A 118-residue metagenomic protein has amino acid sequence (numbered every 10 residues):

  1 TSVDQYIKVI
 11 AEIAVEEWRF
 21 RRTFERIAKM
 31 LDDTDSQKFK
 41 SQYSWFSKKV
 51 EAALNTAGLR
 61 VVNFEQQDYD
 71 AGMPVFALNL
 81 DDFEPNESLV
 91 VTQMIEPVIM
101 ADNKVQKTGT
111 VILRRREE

Functional and structural regions predicted by a protein language model:
T1-Q37, W45-E118: Extended, amphipathic alpha-helical stalk segments that mediate dimerization and serve as stator/scaffold rods within
